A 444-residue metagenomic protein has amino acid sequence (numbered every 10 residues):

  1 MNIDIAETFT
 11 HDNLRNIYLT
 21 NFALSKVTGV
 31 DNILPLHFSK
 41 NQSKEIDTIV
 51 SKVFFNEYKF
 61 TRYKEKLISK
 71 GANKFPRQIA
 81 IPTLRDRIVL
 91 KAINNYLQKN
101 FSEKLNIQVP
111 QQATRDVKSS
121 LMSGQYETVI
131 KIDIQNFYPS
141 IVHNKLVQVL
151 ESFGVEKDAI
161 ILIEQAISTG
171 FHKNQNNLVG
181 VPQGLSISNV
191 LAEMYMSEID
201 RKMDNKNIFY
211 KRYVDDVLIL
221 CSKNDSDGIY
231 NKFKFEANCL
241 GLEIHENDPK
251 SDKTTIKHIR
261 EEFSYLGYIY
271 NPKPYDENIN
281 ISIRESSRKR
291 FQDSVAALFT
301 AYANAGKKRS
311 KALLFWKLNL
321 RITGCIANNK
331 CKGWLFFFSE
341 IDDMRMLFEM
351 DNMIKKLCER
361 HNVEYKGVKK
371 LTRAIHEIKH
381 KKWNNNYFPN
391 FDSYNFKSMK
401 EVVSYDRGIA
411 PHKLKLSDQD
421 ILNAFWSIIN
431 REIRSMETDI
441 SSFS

Functional and structural regions predicted by a protein language model:
N2-R62, S69: A structured, charge-rich N-terminal accessory region that forms the first stable segment of a protein and links
D4, V89-V142: Active-site-proximal segment of RNA-dependent polymerases
N32-L36, K44-V50, S119-S120, G124-K131 (+10 more regions): Charge-rich, low-complexity segments
S51-K74, I160-F171: Reverse-transcriptase-like RNA-dependent polymerase core
P76-L105, N177-N205: Conserved pre-motif C helix in the palm subdomain of viral-like polymerases
S119-V214, L218-L242, E246-E262, K307 (+1 more regions): Conserved polymerase palm-domain catalytic core
L266-S444: Active-site and adjacent loop segments of nucleotide-processing enzymes that use two-metal-ion phosphate chemistry
